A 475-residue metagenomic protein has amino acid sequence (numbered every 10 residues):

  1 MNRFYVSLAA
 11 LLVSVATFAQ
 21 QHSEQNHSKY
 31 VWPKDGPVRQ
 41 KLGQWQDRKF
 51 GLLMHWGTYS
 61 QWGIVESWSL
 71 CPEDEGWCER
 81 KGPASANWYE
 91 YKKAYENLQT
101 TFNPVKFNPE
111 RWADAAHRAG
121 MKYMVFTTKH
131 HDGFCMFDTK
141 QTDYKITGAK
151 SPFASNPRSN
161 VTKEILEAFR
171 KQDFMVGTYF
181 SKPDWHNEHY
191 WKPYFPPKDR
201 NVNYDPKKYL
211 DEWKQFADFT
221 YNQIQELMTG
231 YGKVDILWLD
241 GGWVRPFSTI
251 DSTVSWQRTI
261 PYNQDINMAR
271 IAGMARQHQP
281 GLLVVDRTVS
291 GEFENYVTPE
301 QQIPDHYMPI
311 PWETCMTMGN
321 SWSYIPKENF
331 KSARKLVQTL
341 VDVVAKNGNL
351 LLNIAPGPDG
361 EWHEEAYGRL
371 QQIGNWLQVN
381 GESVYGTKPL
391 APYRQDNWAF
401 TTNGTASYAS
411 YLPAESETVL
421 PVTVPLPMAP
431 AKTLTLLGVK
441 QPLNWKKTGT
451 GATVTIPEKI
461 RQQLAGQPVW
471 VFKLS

Functional and structural regions predicted by a protein language model:
M1-E24: Bacterial Sec-dependent N-terminal signal peptides
Q20-S475: Mature catalytic domains of secreted/periplasmic carbohydrate-active enzymes
